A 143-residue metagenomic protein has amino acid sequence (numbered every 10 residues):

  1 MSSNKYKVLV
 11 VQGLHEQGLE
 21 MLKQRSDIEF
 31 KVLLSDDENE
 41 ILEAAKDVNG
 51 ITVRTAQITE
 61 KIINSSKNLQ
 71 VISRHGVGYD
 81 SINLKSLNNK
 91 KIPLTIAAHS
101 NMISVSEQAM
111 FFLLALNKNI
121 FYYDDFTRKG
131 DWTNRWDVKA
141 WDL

Functional and structural regions predicted by a protein language model:
M1-T95: An N-terminal-biased, well-structured beta-alpha scaffold segment characteristic of Rossmann-like dinucleotide-binding
I92, A98-L143: Phosphate-binding beta-alpha-beta segment of Rossmann-like dinucleotide-binding domains, i.e., the NAD(P)
